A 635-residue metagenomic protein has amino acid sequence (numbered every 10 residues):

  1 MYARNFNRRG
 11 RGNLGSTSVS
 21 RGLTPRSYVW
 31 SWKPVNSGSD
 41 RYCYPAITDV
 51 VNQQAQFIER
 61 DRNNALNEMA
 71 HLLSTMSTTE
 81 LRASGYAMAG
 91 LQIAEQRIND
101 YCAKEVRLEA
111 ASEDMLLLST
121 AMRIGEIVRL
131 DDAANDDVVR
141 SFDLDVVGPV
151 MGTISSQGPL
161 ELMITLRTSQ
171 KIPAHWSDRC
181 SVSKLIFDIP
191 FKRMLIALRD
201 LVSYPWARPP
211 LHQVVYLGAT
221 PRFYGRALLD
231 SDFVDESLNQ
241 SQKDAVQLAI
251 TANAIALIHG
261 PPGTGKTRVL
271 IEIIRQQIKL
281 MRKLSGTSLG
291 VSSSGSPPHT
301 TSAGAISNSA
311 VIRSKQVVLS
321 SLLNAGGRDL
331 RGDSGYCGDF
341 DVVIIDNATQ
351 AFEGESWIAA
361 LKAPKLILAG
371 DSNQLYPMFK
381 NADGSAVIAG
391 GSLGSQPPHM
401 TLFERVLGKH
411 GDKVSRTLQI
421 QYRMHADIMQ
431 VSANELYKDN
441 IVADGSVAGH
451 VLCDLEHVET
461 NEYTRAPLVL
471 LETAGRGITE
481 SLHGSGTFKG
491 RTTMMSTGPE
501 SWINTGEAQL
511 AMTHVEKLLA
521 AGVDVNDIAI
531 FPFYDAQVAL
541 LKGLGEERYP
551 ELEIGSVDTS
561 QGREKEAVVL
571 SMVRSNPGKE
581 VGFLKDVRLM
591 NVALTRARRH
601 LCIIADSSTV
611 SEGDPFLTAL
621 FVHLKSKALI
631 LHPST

Functional and structural regions predicted by a protein language model:
Y2-A55, E59, D100-K243, Q247 (+2 more regions): Pre-ATPase regulatory/linker segments immediately N-terminal to the P-loop/RecA-like helicase/translocase core
D235-A254, P261, V269, E507: N-terminal pre-P-loop "Q-motif" helix
T251, T267-R282: Walker A/P-loop NTP-binding motif
L257, K283, G290, L319 (+3 more regions): Conserved beta-strand scaffold positions in the cores of enzyme catalytic domains, especially in NTP/NDP-utilizing
T264: ATP-binding Walker
S302-V311, E553-S560: Short acidic low-complexity segments
G304-C337, Q509-A511: Conserved helicase/translocase P-loop NTPase motor core
L323-A325, Y336-T635: Conserved helicase motor core of SF1/SF2 NTP-dependent helicases
